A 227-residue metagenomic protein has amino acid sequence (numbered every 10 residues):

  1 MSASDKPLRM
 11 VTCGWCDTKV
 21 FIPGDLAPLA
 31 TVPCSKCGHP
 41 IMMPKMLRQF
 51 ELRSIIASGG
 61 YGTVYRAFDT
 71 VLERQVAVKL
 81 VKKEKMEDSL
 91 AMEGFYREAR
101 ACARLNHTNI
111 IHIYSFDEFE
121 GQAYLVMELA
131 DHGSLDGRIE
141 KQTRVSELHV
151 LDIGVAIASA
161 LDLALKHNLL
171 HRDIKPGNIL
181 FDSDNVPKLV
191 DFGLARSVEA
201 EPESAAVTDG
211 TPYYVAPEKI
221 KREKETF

Functional and structural regions predicted by a protein language model:
R53-G59, V64: Protein kinase glycine-rich loop
K82-R104: AlphaC helix of the eukaryotic protein kinase fold
F116: Activation-segment/catalytic-loop signature of the eukaryotic protein kinase fold
E120-S134, R138: Conserved short submotifs of the Hanks-type protein kinase catalytic core that shape the nucleotide-binding pocket
I153-G154: Activation segment signature within eukaryotic-like protein kinase domains
S159-L169: Protein kinase catalytic-loop region centered on the HRD/HxD motif
A205-V215: Conserved activation segment of eukaryotic-like protein kinases, specifically the C-terminal portion of the activation
